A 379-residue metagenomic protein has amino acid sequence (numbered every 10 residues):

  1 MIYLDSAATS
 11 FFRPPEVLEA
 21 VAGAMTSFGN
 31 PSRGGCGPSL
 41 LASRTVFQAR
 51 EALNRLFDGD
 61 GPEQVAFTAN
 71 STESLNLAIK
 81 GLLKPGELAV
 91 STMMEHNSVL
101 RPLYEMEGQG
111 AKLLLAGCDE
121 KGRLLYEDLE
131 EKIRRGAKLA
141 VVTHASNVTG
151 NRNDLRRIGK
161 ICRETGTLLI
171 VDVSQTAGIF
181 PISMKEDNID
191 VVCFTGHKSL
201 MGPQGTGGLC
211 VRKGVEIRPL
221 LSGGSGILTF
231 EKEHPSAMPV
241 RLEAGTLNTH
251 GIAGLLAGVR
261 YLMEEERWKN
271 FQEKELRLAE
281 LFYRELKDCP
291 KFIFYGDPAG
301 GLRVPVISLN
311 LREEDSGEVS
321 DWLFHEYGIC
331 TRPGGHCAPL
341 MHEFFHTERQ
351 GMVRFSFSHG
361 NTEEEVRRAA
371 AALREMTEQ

Functional and structural regions predicted by a protein language model:
M1-Q379: Pyridoxal 5′-phosphate
